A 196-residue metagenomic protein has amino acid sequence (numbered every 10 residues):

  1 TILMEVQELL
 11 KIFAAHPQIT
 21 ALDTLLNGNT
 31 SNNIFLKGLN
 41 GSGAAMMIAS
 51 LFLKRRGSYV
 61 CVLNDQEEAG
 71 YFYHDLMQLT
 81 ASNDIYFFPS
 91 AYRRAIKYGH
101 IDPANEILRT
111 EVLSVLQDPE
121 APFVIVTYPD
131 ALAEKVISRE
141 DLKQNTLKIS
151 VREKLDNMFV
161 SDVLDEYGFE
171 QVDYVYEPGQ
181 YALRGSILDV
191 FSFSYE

Functional and structural regions predicted by a protein language model:
T1-E196: ASCE RecA-like P-loop NTPase motor cores that couple ATP hydrolysis to mechanical translocation on nucleic acids
